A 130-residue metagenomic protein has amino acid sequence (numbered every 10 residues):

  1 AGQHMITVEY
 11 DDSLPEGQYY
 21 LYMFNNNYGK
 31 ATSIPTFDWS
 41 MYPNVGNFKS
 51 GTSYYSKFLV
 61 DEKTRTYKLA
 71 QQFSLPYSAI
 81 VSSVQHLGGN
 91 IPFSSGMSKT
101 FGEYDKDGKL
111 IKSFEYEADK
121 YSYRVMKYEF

Functional and structural regions predicted by a protein language model:
A1-F130: Histidine-/acidic-rich catalytic cores in large beta-rich domains
